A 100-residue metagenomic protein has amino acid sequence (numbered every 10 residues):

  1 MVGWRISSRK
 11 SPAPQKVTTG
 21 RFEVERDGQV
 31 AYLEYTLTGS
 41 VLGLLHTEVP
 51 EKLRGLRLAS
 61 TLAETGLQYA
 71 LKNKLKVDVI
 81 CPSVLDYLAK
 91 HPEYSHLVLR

Functional and structural regions predicted by a protein language model:
V2-L42: N-terminal first-folded block
L45, E64-T65, Y69: Short, hydrophobic/aliphatic alpha-helical segments
T47-R54: A short, internal acetyl-CoA/4′-phosphopantetheine-binding micro-motif in the GNAT/acyltransferase core
G55-G66: Conserved acetyl-CoA-binding loop-helix of GNAT-fold acetyltransferases
Q68-R100: C-terminal structural segments of small proteins and small subunits
